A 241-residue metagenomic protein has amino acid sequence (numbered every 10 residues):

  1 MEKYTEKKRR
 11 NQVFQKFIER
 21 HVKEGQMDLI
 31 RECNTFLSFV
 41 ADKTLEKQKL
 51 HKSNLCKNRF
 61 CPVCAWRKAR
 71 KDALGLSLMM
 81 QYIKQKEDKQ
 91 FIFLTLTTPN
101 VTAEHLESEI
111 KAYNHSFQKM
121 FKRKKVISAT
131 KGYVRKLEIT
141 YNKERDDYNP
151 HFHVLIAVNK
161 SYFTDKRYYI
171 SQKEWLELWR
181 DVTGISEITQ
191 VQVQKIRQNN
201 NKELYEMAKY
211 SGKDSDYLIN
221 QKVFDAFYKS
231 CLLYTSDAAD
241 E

Functional and structural regions predicted by a protein language model:
M1-P150, I156-N201, K213, Y217-Q221 (+1 more regions): Positively charged, glycine-rich low-complexity segments
L204, F224-F227: Intrinsically disordered, low-complexity regulatory regions
Y234-E241: Conserved small/polar residues in nucleotide/adenosyl-binding loops
